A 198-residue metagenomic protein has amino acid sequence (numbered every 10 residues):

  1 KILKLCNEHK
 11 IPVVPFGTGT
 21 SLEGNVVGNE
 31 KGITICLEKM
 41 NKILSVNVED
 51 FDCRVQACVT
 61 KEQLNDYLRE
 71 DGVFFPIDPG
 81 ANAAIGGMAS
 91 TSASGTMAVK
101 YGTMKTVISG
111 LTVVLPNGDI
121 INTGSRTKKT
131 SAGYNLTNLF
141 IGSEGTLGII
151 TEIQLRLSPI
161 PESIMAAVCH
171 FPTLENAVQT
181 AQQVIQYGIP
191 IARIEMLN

Functional and structural regions predicted by a protein language model:
K1-M40, F75: Glycine-rich N-terminal segment of FAD-binding domains in flavoprotein oxidoreductases, spanning the beta-loop-helix
L22, M196-N198: Short proline/glycine- and acidic-rich turn/helix-capping motifs at secondary-structure junctions
K42-E49, C53-E195: FAD-binding subdomain of flavoenzyme oxidoreductases
